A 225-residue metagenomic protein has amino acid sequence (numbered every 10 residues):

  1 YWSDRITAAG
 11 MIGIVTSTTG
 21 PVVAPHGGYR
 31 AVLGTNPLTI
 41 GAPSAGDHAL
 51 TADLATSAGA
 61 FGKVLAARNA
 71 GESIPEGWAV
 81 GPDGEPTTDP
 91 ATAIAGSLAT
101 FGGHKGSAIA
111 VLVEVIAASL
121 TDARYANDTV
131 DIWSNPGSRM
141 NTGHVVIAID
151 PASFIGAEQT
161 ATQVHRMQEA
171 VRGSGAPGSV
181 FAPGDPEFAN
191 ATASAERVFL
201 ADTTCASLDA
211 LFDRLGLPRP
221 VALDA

Functional and structural regions predicted by a protein language model:
Y1-P25, R30-V32: Long, hydrophobic, well-ordered secondary-structure blocks that form the structural core and pocket-lining surfaces
A8-I12, G34-P37, A45-A49, S73-E76 (+3 more regions): Short coil/turn connectors at secondary-structure junctions
M11-V22, I116-I132: Glycine-rich phosphate/pyrophosphate-binding loops and their adjacent beta-strand/loop elements at enzyme active sites
I14-S17, G41-P43, A52-A55, A148 (+1 more regions): Short beta-strand segments
P21-A91: Phosphate/diphosphate-binding glycine-rich loops and adjacent basic-rich segments that engage nucleotide
F61-D122, R139: Small-residue-enriched flexible segments
L120, Y125-A225: Catalytic-core signal marking the mid-to-C-terminal active-site face
